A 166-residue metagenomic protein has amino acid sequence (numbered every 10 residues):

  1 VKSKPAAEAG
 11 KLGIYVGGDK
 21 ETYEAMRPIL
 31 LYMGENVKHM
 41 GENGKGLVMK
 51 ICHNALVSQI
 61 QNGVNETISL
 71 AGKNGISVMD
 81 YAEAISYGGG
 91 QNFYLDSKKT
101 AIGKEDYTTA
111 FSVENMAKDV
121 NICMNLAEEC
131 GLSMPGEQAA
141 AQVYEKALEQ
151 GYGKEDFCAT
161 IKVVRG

Functional and structural regions predicted by a protein language model:
V1-S58: Rossmann-fold dinucleotide-binding core
K45-V164: Helical "substrate-binding/catalytic lid" subdomain of Rossmann-like NAD(P)-dependent dehydrogenases/reductases
